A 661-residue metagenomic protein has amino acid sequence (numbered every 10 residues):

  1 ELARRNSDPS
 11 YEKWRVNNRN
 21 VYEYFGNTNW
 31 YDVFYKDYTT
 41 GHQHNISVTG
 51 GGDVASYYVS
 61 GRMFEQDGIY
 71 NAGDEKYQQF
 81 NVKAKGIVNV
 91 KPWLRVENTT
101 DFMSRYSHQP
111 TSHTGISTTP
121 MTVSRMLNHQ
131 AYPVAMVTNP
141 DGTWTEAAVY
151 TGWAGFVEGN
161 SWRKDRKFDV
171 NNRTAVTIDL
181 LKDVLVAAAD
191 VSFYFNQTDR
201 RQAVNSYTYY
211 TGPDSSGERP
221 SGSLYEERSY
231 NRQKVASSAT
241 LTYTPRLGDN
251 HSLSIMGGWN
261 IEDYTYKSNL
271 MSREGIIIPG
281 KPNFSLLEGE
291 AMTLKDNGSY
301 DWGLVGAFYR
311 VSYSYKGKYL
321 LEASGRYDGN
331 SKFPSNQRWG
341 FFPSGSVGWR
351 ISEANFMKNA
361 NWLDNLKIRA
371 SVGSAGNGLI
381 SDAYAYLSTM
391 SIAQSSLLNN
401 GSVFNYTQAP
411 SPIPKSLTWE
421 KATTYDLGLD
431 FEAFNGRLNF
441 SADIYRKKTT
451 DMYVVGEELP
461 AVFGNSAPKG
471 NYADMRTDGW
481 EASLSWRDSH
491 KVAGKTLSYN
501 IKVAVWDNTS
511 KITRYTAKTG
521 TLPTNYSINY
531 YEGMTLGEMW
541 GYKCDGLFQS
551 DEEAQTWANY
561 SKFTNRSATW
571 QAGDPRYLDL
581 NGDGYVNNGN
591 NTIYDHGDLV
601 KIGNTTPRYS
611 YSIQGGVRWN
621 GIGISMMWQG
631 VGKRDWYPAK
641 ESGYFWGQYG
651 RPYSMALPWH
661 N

Functional and structural regions predicted by a protein language model:
E1-G73, H113, V176-T177, T556-D574: Residues embedded in well-ordered regular secondary structure
E1-V21, L270, S489-T605, F645 (+1 more regions): Conserved small-residue
L2-N29, Q43-N45, I116-G155: Acidic, glycine-rich flexible loop segments
R5-S7, V21, G155, G289 (+3 more regions): Extracytoplasmic gating/loop element in the C-terminal half of outer-membrane beta-barrel translocons and assembly
H42, K85-S104, S112-H113, S124 (+2 more regions): Extracellular/periplasmic, surface-exposed regions of secreted and cell-surface proteins
Q43-I69, K83-N89, E97, A175 (+5 more regions): Predominantly transmembrane beta-strands of Gram-negative outer membrane beta-barrel pores used for transport
N604-Y637: Glycine-rich, aromatic-lined ligand/substrate-binding cores of catalytic and carbohydrate-binding domains
